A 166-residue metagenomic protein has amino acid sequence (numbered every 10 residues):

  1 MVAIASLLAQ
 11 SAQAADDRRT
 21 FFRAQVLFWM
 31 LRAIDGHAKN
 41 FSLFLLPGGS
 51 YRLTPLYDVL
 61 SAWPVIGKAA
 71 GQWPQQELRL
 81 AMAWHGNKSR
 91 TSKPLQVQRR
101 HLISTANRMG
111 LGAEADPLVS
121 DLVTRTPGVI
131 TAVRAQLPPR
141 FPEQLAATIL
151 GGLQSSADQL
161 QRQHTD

Functional and structural regions predicted by a protein language model:
M1-A38, S42-D166: Anionic ligand-binding catalytic core segments
